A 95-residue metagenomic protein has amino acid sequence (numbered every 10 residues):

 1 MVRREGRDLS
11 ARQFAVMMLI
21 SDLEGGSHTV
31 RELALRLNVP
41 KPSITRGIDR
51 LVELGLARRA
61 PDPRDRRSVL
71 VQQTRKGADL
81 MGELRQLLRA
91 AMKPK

Functional and structural regions predicted by a protein language model:
M1, G82-K95: Amphipathic alpha-helical dimerization/coiled-coil segments that flank or bridge DNA-binding/regulatory modules
M1-P40: N-terminal helix-turn-helix DNA-binding core of bacterial DNA-binding proteins
R3-G6, G25, L56, D62 (+1 more regions): Short, flexible helix-adjacent loops and helix caps
L23, L51, L88: The DNA-recognition helices of helix-turn-helix-type DNA-binding domains
S27-V69: Canonical helix-turn-helix DNA-binding module
P63-L84: Basic, amphipathic "hinge/linker" alpha-helix immediately C-terminal to the N-terminal HTH DNA-binding motif
